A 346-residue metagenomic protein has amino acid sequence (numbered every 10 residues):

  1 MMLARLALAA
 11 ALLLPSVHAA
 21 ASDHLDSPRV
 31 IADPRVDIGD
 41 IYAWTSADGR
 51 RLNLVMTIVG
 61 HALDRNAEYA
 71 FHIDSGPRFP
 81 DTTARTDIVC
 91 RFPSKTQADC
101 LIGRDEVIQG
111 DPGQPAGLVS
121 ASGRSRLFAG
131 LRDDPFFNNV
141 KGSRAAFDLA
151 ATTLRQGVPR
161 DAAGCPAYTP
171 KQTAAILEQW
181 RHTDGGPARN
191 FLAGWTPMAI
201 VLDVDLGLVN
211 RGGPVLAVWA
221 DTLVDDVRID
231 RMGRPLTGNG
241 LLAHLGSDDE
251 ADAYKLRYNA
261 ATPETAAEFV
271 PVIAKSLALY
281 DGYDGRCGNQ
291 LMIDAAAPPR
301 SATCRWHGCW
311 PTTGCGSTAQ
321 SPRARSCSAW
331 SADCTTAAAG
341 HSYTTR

Functional and structural regions predicted by a protein language model:
M1-M2: N-terminal secretory signal peptides that target proteins for export/translocation
R5-P15: Bacterial N-terminal signal peptides
A21-R346: Surface-exposed extracytoplasmic segments
